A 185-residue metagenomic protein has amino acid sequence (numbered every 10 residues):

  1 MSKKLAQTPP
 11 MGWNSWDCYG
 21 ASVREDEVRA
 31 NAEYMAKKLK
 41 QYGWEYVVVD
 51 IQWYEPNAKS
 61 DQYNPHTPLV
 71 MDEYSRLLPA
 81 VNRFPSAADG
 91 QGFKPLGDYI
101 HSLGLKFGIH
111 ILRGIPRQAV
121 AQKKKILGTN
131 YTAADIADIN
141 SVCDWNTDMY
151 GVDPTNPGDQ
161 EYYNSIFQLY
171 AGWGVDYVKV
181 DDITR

Functional and structural regions predicted by a protein language model:
M1-R29, Y34-K37, F167: N-terminal module-boundary/linker segments of secreted carbohydrate-active enzymes
A36-R185: Aromatic-lined carbohydrate-binding/catalytic grooves of carbohydrate-active enzymes
